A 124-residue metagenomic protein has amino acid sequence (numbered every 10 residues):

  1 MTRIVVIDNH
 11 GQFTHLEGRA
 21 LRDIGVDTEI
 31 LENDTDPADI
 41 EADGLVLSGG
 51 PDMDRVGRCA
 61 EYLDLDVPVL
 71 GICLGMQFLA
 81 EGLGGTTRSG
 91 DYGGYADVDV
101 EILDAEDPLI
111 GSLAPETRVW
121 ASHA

Functional and structural regions predicted by a protein language model:
R3-L83: Flexible gly/pro-rich beta->alpha loop and the following alpha-helix that scaffold active-site loops
V56, A60-I72, Q77-A124: Pocket-forming structural segment of enzyme catalytic cores
